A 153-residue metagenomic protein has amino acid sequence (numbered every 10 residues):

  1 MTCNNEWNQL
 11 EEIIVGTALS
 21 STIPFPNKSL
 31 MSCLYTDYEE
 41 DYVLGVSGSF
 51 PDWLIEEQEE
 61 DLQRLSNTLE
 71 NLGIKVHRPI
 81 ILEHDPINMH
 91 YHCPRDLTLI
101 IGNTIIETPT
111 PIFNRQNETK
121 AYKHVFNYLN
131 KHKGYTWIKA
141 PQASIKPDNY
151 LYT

Functional and structural regions predicted by a protein language model:
M1-T153: The feature marks the mature, well-folded catalytic cores of soluble enzymes
